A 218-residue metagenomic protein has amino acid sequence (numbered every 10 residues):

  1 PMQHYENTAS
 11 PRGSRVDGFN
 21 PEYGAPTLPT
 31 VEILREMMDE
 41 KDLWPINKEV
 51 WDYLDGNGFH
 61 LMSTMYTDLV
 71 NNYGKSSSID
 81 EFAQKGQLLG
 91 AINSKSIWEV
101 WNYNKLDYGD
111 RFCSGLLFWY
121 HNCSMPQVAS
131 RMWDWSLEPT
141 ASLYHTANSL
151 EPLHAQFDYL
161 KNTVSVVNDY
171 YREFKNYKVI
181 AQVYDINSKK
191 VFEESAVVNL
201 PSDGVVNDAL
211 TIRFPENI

Functional and structural regions predicted by a protein language model:
Q3-K175: Substrate-binding clefts and catalytic carboxylate motifs of secreted carbohydrate-active enzymes
Y177-I218: Intrinsically disordered, low-complexity Pro/Gly/Ser/Thr-rich segments with frequent PxxP/GP/PP motifs and embedded
